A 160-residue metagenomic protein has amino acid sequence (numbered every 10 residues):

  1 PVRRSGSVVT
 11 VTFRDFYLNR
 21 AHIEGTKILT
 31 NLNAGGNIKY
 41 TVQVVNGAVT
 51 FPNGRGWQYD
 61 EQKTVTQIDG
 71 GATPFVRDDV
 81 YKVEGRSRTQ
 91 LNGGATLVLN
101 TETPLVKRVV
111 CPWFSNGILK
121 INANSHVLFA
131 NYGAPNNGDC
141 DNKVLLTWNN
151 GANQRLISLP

Functional and structural regions predicted by a protein language model:
P1-P160: Low-complexity, intrinsically disordered segments exposed to solvent
